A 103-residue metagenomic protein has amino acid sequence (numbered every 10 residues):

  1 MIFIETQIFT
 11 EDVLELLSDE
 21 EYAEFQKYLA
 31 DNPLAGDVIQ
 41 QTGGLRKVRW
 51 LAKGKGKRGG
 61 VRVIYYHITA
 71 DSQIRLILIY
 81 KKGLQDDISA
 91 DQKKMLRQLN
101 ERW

Functional and structural regions predicted by a protein language model:
M1-E20: Arg/Lys-rich, positively charged N-terminal/basic patches that mediate binding to nucleic acids
T10, D19, T42, K93-K94 (+1 more regions): Membrane-topology and secretion signals of cell-surface/extracellular proteins
S18, D31, Q98-R102: Short, intrinsically disordered, mixed-charge
D19-L34, G83-L84: Short, charge- and proline-biased low-complexity linear segments that act as flexible interaction/docking motifs
K27-K57: A short, surface-exposed loop/turn module that caps and links secondary-structure elements
G59-V63: Short, surface-exposed coil-to-beta transition loops
H67-W103: Enriched for short, Lys/Arg-rich terminal
